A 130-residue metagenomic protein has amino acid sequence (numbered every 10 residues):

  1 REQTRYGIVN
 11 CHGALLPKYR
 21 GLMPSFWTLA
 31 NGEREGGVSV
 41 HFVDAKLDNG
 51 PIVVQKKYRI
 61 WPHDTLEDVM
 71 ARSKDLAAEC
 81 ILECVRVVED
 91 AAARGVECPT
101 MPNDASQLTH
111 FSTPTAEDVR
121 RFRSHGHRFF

Functional and structural regions predicted by a protein language model:
R1-P114: Donor/substrate-binding cores of folate-linked one-carbon enzymes
Q107-F130: Acidic, Ser/Thr-rich low-complexity intrinsically disordered segments
